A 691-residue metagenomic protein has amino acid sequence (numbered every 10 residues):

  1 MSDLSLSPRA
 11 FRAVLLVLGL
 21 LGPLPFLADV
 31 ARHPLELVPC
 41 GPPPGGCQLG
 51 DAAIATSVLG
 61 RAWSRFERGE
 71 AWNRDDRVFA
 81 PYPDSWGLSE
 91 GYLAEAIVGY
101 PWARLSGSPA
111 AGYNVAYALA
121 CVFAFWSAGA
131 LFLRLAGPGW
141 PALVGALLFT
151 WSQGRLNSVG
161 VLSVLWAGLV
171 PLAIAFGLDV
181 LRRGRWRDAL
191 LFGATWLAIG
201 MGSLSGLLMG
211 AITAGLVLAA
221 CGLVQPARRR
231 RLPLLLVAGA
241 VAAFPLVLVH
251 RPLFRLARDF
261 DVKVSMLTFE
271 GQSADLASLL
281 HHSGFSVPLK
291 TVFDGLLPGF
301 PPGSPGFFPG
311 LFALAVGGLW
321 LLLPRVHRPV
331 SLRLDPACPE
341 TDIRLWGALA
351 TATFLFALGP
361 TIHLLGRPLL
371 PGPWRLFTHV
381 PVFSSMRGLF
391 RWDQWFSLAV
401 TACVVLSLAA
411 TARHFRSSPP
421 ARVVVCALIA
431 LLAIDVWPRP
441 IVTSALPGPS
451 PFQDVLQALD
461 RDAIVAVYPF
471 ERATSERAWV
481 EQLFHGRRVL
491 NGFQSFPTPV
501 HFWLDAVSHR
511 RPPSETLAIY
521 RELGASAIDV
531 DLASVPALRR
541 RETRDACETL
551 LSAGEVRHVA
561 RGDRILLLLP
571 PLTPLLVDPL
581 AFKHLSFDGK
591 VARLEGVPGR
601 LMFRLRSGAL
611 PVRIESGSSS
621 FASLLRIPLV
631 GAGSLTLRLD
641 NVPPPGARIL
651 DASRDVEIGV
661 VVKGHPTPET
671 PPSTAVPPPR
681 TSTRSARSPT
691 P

Functional and structural regions predicted by a protein language model:
S2-D3, G210-A242, L321-D335: Perimembrane helix-loop-helix junctions
F11-G50, R61, A240-A257, A352-L355: Transmembrane signal-anchor helices characteristic of membrane glycosylation enzymes that use polyprenol
V14-L20, A194, A227-R251, S265-G271 (+3 more regions): Hydrophobic alpha-helical membrane-interfacial segments at the cytosolic entry of transmembrane helices
P23-A124, S152-N157, V161-A167, S273 (+2 more regions): Membrane-interface coil-to-helix junctions
P44-S57, F244-P324, S385, L389-D393: Periplasmic/ER-lumenal interhelical loops and adjacent helix-loop junctions in multi-pass membrane proteins
A116-L135, G139-L223, A238-V249, L428-D435: Membrane-embedded helix bundles of polyisoprenyl
G215, V237-A243, A337, D342 (+3 more regions): Signature aromatic-anchored transmembrane alpha helix within multi-pass, membrane-resident enzymes that catalyze glycan
S265, A430-P579: Extracytoplasmic
